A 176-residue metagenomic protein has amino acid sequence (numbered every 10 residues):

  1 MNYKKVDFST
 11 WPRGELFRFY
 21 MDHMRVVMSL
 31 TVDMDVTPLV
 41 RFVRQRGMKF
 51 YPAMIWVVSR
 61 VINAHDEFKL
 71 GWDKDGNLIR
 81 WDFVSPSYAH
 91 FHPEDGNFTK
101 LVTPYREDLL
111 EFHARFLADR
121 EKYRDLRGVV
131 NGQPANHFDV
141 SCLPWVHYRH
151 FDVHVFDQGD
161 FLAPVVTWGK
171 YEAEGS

Functional and structural regions predicted by a protein language model:
N2-V6, M21-A53, F68-V84, L162-P164 (+1 more regions): Gly/Ser/Thr-rich phosphate-binding loops and adjoining beta-strand/alpha-helix segments that form adenosine-phosphate
P12-L16: Basic, often amphipathic N-terminal segments
T31-D33, S87-F91, L101-V102, D139-L143 (+1 more regions): Residues in well-ordered beta-strands of folded domains
I55-I62: Structural preference for long, well-ordered alpha-helical segments in enzyme cores
F68-V102, P134: Small-residue-rich loop/turn and linker elements
H92-H150: Helical lid/core segments from catalytic subdomains that handle acyl or acyl-like groups
H154-S176: Intrinsically disordered, low-complexity linker/assembly segments
